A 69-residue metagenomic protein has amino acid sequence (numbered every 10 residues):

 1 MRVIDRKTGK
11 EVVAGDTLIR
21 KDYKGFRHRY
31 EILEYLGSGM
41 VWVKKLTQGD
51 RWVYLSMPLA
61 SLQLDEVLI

Functional and structural regions predicted by a protein language model:
M1-A14: Mixed-charge, Lys/Arg-rich low-complexity intrinsically disordered regions
V13, Y35-G37: Generic beta-strand structural signal
F26-Y35: Short beta-strand-centered aromatic/proline hotspots
G39-W42: Short aromatic-glycine-enriched beta-strand elements
K45-I69: Intrinsically disordered, low-complexity, charged/polar segments
